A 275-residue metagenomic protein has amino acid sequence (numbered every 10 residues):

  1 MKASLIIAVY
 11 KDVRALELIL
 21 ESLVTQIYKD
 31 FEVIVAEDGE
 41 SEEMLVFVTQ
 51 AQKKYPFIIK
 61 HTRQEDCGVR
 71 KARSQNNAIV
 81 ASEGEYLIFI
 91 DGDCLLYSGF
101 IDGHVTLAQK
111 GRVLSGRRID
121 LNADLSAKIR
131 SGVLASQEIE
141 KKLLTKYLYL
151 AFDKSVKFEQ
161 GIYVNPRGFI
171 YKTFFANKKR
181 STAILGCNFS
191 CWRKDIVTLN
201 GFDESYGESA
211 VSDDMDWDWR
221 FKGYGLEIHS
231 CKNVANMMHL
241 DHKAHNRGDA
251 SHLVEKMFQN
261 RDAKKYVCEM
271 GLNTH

Functional and structural regions predicted by a protein language model:
M1-T25: N-proximal low-complexity "stem/linker" segments adjacent to membrane-targeting elements
K2-S4, E32, D216: Cell-envelope/extracellular polymer assembly enzymes that use nucleotide-activated donors
L20-E65: Acidic donor-binding segment of Leloir-type glycosyltransferases
E65-S82, G99: Glycine-rich, basic loop-to-helix element that forms the pyrophosphate-binding segment of sugar-nucleotide handling
L87: Short aromatic/hydrophobic "clamp" motif used to bind/position activated sugar donors
D91-L95: The conserved acidic donor/metal-binding loop of glycosyltransferases
G99-F152: Conserved donor NDP-sugar-binding/catalytic core segment of glycosyltransferases
A183-N200, G207-L226: A short, conserved alpha-helix in the catalytic core of glycosyltransferases
